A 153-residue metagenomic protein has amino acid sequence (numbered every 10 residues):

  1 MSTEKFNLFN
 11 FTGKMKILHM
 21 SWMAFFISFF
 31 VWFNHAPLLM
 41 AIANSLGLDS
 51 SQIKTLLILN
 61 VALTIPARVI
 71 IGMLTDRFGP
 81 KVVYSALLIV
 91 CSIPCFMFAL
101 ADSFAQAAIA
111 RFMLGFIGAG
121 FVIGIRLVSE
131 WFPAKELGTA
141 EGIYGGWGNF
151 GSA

Functional and structural regions predicted by a protein language model:
K16-S50: Extracytoplasmic
F33, V61-V69, A119, A153: Residue-level signature of mid-helix packing/kink "hotspots" within the transmembrane helices of 12-pass Major
G47, G79, L100-Q106, P133: Helix-breaking motifs and short loop linkers at transmembrane-helix boundaries and internal kinks in secondary membrane
K54-V61: Short hydrophobic/aromatic, small-residue-rich stretches within specific transmembrane helices of secondary active
P66-D102: Conserved MFS/SLC helix-loop-helix module at the cytosolic interface between two early adjacent transmembrane helices
A105-M113: Paired small-residue
G120-F132: Intracellular juxtamembrane helix-capping segments at the cytosolic ends of symmetry-related transmembrane helices
T139-A153: Glycine-rich segments within core transmembrane alpha-helices of 12-TM secondary carriers
